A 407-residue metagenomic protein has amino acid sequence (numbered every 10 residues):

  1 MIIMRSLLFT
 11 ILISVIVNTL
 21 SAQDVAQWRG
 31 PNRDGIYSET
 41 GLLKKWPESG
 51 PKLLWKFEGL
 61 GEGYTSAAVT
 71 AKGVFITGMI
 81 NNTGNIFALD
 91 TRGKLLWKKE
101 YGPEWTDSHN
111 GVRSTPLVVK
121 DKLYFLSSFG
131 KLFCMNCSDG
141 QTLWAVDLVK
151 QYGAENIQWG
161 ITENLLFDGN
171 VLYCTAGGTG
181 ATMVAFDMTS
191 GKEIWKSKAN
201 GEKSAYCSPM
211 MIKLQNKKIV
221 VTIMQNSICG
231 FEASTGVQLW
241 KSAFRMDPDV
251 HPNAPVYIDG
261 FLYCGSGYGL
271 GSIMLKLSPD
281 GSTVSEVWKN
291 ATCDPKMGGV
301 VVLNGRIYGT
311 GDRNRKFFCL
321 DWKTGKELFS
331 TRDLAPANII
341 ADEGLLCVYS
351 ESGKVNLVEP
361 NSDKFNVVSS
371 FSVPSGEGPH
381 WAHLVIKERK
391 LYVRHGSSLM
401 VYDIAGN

Functional and structural regions predicted by a protein language model:
M1-L8: Positively charged n-region of N-terminal signal peptides that target proteins for export
L8-N18: Bacterial N-terminal signal peptides
A22-N407: Noncatalytic, solvent-exposed loop/strand surfaces of beta-propeller-type extracellular/periplasmic domains
